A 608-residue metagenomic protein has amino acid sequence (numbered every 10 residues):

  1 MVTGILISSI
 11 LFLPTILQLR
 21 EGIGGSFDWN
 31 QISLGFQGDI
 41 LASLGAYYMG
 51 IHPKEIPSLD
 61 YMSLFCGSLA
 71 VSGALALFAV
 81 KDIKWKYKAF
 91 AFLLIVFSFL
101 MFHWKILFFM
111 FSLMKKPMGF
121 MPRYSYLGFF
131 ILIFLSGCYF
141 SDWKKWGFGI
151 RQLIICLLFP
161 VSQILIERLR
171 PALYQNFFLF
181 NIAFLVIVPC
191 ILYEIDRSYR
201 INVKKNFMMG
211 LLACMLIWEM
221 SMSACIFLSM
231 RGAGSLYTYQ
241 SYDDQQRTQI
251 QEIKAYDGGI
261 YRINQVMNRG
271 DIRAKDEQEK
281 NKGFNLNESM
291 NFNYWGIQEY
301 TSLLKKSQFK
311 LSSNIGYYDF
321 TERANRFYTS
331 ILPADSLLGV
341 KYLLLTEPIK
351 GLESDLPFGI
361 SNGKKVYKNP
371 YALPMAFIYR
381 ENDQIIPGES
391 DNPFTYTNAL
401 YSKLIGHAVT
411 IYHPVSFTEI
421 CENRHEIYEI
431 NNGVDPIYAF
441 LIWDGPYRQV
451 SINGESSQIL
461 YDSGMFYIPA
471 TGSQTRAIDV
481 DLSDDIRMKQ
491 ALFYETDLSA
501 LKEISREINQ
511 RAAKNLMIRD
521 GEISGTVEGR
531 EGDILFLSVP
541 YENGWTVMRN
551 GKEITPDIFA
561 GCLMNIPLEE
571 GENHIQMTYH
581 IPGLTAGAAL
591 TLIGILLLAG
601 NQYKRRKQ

Functional and structural regions predicted by a protein language model:
V2-K81, W85, F90, F97-S98 (+4 more regions): Periplasmic/ER-lumenal interhelical loops and adjacent helix-loop junctions in multi-pass membrane proteins
S8, L41-L44, G67, L127 (+6 more regions): Conserved structural-core and active-site-/substrate-pathway-adjacent residues in large, well-folded domains of enzymes
F12-P14, L19-I23, R269-F284, K350-L352 (+1 more regions): Flexible loop/turn segments at secondary-structure boundaries
R20, Y371-I378, E572-Q576: Short, charged/polar, Gly/Pro-enriched secondary-structure boundary elements
A89-L100, K105-F109, L113-Q245, E570-Q608: Contiguous transmembrane helix-bundle modules in multi-pass membrane proteins
M215-Y237, K254-D335, Y371-P374, I378-L404 (+3 more regions): Extracytoplasmic/lumenal acceptor-recognition loop(s) of multi-pass membrane glycoenzymes
P333, L338-I385: Aromatic/acidic, Gly/Pro-rich catalytic loop(s) in extracytoplasmic/lumenal soluble domains of multi-pass membrane
H407-Q608: Active-site-proximal, structured, solvent-exposed surfaces of multi-pass membrane proteins that position macromolecular
